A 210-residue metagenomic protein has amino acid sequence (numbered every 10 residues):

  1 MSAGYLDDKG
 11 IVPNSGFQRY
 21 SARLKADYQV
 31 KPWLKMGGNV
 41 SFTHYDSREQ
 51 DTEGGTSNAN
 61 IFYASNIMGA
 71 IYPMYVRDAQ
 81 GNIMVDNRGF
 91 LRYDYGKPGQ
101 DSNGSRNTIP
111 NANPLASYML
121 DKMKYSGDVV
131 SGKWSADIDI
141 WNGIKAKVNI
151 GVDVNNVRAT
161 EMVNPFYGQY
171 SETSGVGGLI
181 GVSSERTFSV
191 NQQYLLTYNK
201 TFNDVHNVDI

Functional and structural regions predicted by a protein language model:
L6-D8: Ligand-site clamp/hinge motif
I11-V12, K25-S131, K147-I210: Surface-exposed loop/interface segments of Gram-negative outer-membrane beta-barrel transport/assembly proteins
F17-R23: Transmembrane beta-barrel architecture of outer membranes
I144: An active-site-proximal structural segment forming one wall of the substrate-binding cleft that immediately precedes
